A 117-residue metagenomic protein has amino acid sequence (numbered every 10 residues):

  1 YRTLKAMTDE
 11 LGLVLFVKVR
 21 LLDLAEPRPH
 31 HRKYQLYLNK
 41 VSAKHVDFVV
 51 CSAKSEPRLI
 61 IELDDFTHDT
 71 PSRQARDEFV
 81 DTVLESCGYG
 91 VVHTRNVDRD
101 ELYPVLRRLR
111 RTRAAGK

Functional and structural regions predicted by a protein language model:
Y1-P29, K117: N-terminal topogenic membrane-targeting module
R2, A6, N39, P104-R111: Charged/polar, solvent-exposed surface patches and flexible loops
M7-D9, L13, K40, A53 (+1 more regions): A generic structural signal for short, solvent-exposed coil/turn residues that cap or connect secondary-structure
V17-R58: Active-site metal-binding core of divalent-cation-utilizing nuclease and nuclease-like domains
K33-Y34, R110-T112: Short, hinge-like loop/turn segments at secondary-structure boundaries
K40-V41, L102, K117: Generic hydrophobic, helix-prone segments enriched in Leu/Val/Ile
K44-R108: Basic, amphipathic alpha-helical patches used to engage nucleic acids or provide basic targeting signals, exemplified
S52, T112-K117: Electropositive, surface-exposed helix/loop patches at the edges of structured domains that serve as adaptable
